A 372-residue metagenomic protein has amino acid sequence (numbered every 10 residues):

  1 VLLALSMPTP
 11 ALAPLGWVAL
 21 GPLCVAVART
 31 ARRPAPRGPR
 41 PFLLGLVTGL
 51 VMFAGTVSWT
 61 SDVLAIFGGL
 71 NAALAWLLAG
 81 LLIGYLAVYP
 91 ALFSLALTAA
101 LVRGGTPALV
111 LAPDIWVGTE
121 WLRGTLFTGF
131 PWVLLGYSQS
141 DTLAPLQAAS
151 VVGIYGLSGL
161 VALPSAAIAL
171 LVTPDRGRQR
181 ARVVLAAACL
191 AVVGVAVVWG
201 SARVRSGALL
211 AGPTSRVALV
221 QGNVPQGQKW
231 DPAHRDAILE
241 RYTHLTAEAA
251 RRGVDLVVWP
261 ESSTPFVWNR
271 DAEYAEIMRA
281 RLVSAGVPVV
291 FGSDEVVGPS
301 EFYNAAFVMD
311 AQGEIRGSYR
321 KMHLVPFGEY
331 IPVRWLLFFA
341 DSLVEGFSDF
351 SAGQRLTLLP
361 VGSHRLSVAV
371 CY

Functional and structural regions predicted by a protein language model:
V1-V204, E240: Membrane-embedded alpha-helical bundles of multi-pass enzymes that act on lipidic or dolichyl-linked glycan substrates
A202-Y372: Soluble catalytic domains of enzymes that build or remodel membrane lipids, polysaccharides, and related
